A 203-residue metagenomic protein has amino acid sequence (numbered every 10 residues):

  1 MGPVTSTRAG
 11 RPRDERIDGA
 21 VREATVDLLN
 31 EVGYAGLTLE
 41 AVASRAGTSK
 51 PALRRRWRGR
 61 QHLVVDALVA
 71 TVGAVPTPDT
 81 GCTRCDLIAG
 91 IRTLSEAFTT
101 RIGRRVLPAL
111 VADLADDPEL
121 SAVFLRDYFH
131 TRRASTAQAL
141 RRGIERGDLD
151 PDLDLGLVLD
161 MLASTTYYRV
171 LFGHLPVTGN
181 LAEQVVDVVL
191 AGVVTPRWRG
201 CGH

Functional and structural regions predicted by a protein language model:
M1-T7, A89, H130, A134 (+3 more regions): C-terminal peripheral helix-coil segments that are non-catalytic and often amphipathic
M1-V32, G36-R45, P51, H62: Basic, helix-initiating cap at the start of DNA-binding domains
G36, G59-V64, A74-V75, L87 (+1 more regions): Short amphipathic alpha-helical segment with a characteristic S/N-K-E followed by hydrophobic residues
H62, A67-L68, T99-R126: Amphipathic alpha-helical segments used for helix-helix packing
V75-L107, V158: Hydrophobic alpha-helical connector segments
C85, R101, R105, E119-E145: Amphipathic alpha-helical packing segments from all-alpha helical-bundle domains
V123-Y128, E145-D160, G179-N180: All-alpha amphipathic helical-bundle segments outside canonical DNA-binding/catalytic cores that form hydrophobic
